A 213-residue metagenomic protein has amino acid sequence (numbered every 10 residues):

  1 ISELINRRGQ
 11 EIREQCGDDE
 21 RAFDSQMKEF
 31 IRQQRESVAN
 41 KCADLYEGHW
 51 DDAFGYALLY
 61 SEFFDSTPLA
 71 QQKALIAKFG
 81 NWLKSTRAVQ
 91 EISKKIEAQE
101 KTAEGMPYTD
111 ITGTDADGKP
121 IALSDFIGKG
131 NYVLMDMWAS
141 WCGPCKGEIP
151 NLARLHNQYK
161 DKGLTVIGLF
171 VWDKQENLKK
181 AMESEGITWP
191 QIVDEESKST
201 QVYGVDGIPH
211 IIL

Functional and structural regions predicted by a protein language model:
I1-I121, D125, G130-N131: Oxidative protein folding and maturation machinery
Y60-S61, E183-I187, D194-L213: Thiol/disulfide oxidoreductase modules built on the thioredoxin-like
W82-L83, Q158-K162: Short helix-capping segments at alpha-helix termini
S124-F126, W138-P144, L169-D173, T200-V202: Short, contiguous acidic/charged loop-to-helix segments that flank catalytic cores in large enzymes
N131, M137-R154: Conserved redox-active cysteine motifs that mediate thiol-disulfide chemistry, especially di-cysteine Cys-X(1-2)-Cys
L134-M135, V166, I211: Hydrophobic beta-strand anchors of alpha/beta hydrolase catalytic cores
G147, R154, N177-S184: Short alpha-helix adjacent to the SAM-binding motif of class I
D161-N177, G186-S197: Thiol-based oxidoreductase modules, predominantly thioredoxin-like and allied folds used for disulfide exchange
